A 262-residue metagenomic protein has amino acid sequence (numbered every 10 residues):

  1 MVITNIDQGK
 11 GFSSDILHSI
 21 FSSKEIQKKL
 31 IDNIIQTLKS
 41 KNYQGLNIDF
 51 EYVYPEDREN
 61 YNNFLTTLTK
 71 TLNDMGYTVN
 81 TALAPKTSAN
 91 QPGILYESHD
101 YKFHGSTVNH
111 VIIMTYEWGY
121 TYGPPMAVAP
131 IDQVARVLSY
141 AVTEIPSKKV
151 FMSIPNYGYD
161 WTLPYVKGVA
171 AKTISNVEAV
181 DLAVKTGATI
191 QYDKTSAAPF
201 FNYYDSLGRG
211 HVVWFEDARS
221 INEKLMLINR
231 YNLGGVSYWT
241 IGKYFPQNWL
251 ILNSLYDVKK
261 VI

Functional and structural regions predicted by a protein language model:
M1-P130: Chitinase-like catalytic core of GlcNAc-active glycosidases
Q8-I16, N156-K224, N253-I262: Glycan-binding loop/region signatures in secreted carbohydrate-active enzymes
S40, N73-D74, F103-T107, E144-P146 (+2 more regions): Extracellular/periplasmic catalytic domains that process cell-envelope and extracellular macromolecules
Q44, K148, G234: Short acidic/polar active-site loop segments enriched in Thr and Asp
I48, V111-I113, M152, I228 (+1 more regions): Conserved, mostly hydrophobic/aromatic
D57-R58, N63, L68-Y77, S196-P199 (+1 more regions): Short acidic, glycine/proline-enriched helix-loop-strand junctions
G105-H110, Y116-A198: Aromatic-lined glycan-binding groove of carbohydrate-active enzymes
S220, K224-I262: Acidic/aromatic/glycine-rich contiguous surface patches that form carbohydrate-binding/processing clefts and analogous
